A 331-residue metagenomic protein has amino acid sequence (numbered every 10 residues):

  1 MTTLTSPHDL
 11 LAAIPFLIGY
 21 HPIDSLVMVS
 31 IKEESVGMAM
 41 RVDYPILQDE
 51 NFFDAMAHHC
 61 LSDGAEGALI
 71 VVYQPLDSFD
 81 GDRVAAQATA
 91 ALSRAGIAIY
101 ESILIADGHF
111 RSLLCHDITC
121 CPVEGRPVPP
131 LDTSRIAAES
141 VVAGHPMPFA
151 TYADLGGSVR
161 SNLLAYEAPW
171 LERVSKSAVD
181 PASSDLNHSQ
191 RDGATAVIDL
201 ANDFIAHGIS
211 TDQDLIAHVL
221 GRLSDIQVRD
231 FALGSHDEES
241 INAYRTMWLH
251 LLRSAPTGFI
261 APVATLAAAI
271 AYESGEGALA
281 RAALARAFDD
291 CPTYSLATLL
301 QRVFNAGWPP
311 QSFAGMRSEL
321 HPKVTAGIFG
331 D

Functional and structural regions predicted by a protein language model:
M1-L17, H21-I23, G37-D331: Charged, compositionally biased boundary regions
L26-S30: Short beta-strand scaffold segments in enzyme catalytic cores
I31-S35: Short acidic-glycine loop/turn motifs at beta-strand connectors
